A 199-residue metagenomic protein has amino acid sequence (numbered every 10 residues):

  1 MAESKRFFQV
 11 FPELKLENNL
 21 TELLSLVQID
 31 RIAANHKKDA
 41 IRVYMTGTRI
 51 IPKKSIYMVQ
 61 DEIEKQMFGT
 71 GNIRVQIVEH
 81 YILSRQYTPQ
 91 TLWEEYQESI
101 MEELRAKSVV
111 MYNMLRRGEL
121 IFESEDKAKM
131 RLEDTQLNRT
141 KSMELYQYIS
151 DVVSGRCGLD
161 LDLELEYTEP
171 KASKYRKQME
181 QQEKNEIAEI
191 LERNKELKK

Functional and structural regions predicted by a protein language model:
M1-K199: Intrinsically disordered, low-complexity basic tails and flexible linkers associated with large NTP-driven
